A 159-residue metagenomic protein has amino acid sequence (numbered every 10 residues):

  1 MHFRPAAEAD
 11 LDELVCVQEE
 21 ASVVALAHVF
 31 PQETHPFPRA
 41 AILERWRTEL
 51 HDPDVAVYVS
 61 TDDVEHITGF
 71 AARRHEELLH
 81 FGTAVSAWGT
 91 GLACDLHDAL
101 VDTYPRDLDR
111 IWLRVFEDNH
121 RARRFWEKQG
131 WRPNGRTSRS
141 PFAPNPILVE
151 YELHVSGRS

Functional and structural regions predicted by a protein language model:
H2-C16: A short beta-loop-alpha structural element at the N-terminal edge of CoA-dependent acyl/N-acetyltransferase catalytic
S22-R45, V55: Conserved GNAT-fold acetyl-CoA-binding loop/helix
D54-G69: Conserved beta-hairpin
R74-S86, C94, R114: Conserved acetyl-CoA binding element of GNAT-fold acetyltransferases
V85-W88, L113-R123, R139-P146: Conserved beta-strand-loop-alpha-helix junction that forms the acyl-donor binding cleft
G89-D102, R123-R124, K128: Conserved acetyl-CoA-binding loop-helix of GNAT-fold acetyltransferases
Y104-R114: Conserved GNAT acetyl-CoA-binding A-motif
L148-S159: Terminal substrate-recognition subdomain of acyl/acetyltransferases
